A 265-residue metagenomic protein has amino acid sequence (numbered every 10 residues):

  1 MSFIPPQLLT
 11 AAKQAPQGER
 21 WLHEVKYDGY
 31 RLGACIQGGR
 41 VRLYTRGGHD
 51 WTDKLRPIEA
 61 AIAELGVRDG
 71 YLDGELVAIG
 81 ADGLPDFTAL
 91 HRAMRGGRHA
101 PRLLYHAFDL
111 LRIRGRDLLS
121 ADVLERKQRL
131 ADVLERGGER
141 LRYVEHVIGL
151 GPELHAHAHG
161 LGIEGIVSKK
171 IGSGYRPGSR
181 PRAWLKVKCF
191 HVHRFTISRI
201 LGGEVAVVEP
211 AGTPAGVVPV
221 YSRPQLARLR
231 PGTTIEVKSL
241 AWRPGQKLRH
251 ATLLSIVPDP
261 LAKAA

Functional and structural regions predicted by a protein language model:
M1-A265: Catalytic cores of nucleic-acid ligases and guanylyltransferases
